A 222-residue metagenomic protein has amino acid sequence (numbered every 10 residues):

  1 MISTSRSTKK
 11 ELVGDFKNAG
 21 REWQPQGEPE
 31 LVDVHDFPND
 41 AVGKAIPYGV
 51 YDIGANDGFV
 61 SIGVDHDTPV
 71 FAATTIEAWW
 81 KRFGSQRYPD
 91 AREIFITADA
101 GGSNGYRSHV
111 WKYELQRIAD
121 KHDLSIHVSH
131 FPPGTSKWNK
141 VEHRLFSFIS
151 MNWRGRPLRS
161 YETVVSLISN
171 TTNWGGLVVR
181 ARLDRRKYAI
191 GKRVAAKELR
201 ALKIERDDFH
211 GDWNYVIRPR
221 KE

Functional and structural regions predicted by a protein language model:
M1-N18: Active-site- or DNA-interface-adjacent structural scaffold in DNA-acting proteins
S3-T4, E93-A100, V128-P133, L167: Extended hydrophobic secondary-structure segments that form protein cores and membrane-embedded regions
D15-G27: Divalent cation-coordinating acidic motifs and surrounding scaffolds that mediate Ca2+/Mg2+/Mn2+/Zn2+-dependent binding
E30-T97, G101-G102: Electropositive, glycine- and tryptophan-enriched low-complexity nucleic-acid-binding patches
A98-W111, P132-W138: Acidic, metal-coordinating catalytic cores used for nucleic-acid/nucleotide bond scission and strand-transfer chemistry
W111-H127: Two-metal-ion acidic nuclease core segments, chiefly of the RNase H-like superfamily
V128-S150: RNase H-like two-metal-ion nuclease catalytic core shared by retroviral integrases and related mobile-element nucleases
G155-E222: C-terminal accessory extensions appended to soluble enzyme cores
